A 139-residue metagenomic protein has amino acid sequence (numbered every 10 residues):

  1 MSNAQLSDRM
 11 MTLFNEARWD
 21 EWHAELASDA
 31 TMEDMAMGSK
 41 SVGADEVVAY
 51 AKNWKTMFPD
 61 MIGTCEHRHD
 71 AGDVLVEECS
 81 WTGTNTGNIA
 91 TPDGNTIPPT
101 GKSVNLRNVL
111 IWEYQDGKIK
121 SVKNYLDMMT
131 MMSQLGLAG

Functional and structural regions predicted by a protein language model:
M1-G139: C-terminal and inter-domain tail/linker signature
